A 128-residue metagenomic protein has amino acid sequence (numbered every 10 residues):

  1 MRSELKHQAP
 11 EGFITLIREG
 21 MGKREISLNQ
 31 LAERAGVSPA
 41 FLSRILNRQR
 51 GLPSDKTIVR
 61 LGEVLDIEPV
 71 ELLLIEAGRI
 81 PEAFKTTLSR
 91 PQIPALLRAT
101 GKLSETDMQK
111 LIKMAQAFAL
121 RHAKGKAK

Functional and structural regions predicted by a protein language model:
M1-I26, K110: A short, Lys/Arg-rich alpha-helix, primarily the initiator
I17, L31-A32, L42-I45, L72-L73: Conserved hydrophobic/aromatic packing and binding residues within compact polymer-binding modules
S27-A32, L61: Short alpha-helical "recognition helix" segments of helix-turn-helix
G36-P53, R60, I75-R79: Recognition helix of helix-turn-helix/homeodomain-like DNA-binding domains that insert into the DNA major groove
K56-L72: DNA major-groove recognition helix of helix-turn-helix/homeodomain DNA-binding modules
G78-K128: Interfacial/linker helices and their anchor residues that mediate assembly or domain coupling
